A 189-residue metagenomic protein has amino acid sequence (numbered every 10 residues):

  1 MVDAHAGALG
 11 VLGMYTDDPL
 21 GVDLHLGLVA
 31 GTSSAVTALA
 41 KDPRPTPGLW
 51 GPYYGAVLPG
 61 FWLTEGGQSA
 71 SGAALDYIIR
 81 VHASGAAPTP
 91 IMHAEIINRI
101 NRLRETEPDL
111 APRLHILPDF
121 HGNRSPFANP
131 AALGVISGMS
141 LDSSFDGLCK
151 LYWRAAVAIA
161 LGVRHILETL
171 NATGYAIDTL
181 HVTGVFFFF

Functional and structural regions predicted by a protein language model:
M1-P90, L110-L141, F145-D146: Glycine-rich phosphate-binding loop of actin/hexokinase-like ATP-binding domains
A6-L9, G72-R80, I97, W153 (+2 more regions): Predominant activation on well-ordered alpha-helical scaffold segments within soluble catalytic domains
P88-E95, I177: Short, glycine/acidic-rich hinge or "gate" loops at secondary-structure transitions that mediate conformational
M92-E107: Short, well-structured alpha-helical segments that form the helix of a local strand-helix-strand
L103-F189: Activation-segment/catalytic-loop signature of the eukaryotic protein kinase fold
